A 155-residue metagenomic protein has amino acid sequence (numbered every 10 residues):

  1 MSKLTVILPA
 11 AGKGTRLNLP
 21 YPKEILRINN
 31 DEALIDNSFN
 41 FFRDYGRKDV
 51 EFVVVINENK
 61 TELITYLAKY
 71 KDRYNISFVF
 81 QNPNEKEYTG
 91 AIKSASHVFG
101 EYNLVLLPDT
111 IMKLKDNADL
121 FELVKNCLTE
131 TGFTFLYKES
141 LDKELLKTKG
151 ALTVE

Functional and structural regions predicted by a protein language model:
M1, D44-G46, R73, H97-V98: Alpha-helix termination/capping residues and helix-transition junctions
M1-S2, N126: Left-handed beta-helix
S2-L63, A118: N-terminal glycine-rich phosphate-binding loop and ensuing alpha1 helix
L26, N30, P83, E155: Short, surface-exposed alpha-helical recognition segments that flank or form part of ligand/macromolecule-binding
L63-I64, A68, R73-V154: Conserved beta-loop-beta/alpha segment of the NTase-like Rossmann-fold superfamily that binds/positions NTPs
